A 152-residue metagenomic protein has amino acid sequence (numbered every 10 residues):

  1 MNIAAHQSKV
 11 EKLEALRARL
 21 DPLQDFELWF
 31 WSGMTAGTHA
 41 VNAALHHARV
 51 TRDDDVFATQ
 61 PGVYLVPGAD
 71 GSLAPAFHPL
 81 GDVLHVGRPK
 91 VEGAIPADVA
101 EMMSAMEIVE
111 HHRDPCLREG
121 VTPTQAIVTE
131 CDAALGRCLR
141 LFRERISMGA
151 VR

Functional and structural regions predicted by a protein language model:
M1-R152: Terminal alpha-helical segments
